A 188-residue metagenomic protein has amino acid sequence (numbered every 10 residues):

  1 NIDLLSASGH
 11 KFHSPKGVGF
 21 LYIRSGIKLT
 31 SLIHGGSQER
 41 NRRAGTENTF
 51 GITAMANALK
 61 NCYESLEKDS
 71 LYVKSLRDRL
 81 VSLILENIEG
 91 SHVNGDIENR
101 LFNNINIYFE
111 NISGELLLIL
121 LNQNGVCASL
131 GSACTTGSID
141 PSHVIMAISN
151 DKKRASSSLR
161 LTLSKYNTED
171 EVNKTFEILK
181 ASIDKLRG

Functional and structural regions predicted by a protein language model:
N1-N57: Active-site PLP attachment segment
L5, G90-N94, A128-S132: A short linear hydrophobic-aromatic micro-motif
P15, T49-I52, L59, R77 (+6 more regions): A general structural signal for well-ordered alpha-helical segments in protein cores
L59-S82, H92-L101: Structural signature of PLP-dependent enzymes
N87, N94-N104, Y108, L121-Q123: Active-site pocket-lining segment
I105-L159: Conserved C-terminal alpha-helix-loop-beta "cap" of PLP-dependent enzymes that closes/shapes the active-site mouth
D140-G188: PLP-dependent enzyme catalytic core of the Aspartate aminotransferase-like
